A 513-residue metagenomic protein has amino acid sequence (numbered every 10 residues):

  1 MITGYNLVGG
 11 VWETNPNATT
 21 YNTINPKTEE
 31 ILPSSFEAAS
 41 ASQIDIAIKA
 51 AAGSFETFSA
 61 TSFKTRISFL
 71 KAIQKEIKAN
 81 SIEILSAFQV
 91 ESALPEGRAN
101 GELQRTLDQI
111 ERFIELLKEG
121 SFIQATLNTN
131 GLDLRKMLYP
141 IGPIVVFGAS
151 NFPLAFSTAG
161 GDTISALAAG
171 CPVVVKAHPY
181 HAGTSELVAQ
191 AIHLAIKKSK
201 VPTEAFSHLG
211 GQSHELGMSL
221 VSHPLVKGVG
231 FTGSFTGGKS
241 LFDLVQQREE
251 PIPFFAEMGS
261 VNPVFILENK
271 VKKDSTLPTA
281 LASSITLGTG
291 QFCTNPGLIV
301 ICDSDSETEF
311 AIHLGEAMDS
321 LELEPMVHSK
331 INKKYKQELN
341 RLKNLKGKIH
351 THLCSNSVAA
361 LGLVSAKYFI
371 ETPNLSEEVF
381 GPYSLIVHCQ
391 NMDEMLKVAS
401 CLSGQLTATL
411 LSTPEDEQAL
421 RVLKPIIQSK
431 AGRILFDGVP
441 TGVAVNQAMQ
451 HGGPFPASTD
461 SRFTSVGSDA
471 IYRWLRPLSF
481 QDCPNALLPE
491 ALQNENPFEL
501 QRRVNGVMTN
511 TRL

Functional and structural regions predicted by a protein language model:
M1-D133, S165, R512: N-terminal Rossmann-like NAD(P)+-binding subdomain of aldehyde/semialdehyde dehydrogenases
T3, T279, I301-T407: NAD(P)-dependent aldehyde/semialdehyde dehydrogenase
I24-T28, K49, A256-G259, T289-T294 (+2 more regions): Short, flexible turn/loop "capping" segments at secondary-structure junctions
A52-F55, S59, Q74-S81, L85-F88 (+16 more regions): Structural signal for hydrophobic packing residues in well-ordered secondary-structure cores of soluble enzyme domains
K78, F122-S283, V300, S304-T308 (+1 more regions): Rossmann-like NAD(P) dinucleotide-binding subdomain of oxidoreductase/dehydrogenase enzymes
A169-T184, A205, E250-L267, T286-L314 (+5 more regions): Short loop-to-beta-strand entry elements in the cores of soluble alpha/beta enzymes
M392-L488, N510-T511: C-terminal core of ALDH-fold dehydrogenases
